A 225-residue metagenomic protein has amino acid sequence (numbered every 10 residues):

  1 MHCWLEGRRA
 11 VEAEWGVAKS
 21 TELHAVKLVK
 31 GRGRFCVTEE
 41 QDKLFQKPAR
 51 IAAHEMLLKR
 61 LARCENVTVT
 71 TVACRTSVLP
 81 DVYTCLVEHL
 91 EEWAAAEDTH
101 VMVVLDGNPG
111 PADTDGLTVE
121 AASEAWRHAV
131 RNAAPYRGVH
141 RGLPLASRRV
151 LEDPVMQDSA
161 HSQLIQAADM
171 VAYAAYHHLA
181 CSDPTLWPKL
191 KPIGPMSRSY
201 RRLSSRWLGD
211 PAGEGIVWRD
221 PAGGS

Functional and structural regions predicted by a protein language model:
M1-S225: Phosphate-ester processing/binding pockets and catalytic centers
